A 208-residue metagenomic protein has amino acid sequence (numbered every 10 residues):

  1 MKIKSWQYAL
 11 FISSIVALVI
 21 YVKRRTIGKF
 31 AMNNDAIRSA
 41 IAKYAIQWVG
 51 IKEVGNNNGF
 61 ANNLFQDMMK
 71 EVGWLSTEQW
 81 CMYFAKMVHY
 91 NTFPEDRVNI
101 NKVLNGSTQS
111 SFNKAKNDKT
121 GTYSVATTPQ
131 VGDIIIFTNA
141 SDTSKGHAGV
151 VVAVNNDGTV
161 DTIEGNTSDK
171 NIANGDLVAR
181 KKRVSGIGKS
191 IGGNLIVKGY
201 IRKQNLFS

Functional and structural regions predicted by a protein language model:
K2-G28: Single-pass alpha-helical membrane anchors
I3-S5, G106, K182: N-terminal cationic leader/targeting segments used for protein routing and processing
Y21-T26, S141, K145-S208: Aromatic- and glycine-rich peptidoglycan recognition patches
K23-E95: N-terminal capping segments
A45, A61-M69, S111-A115, V178 (+1 more regions): Generic structural signal of hydrophobic/aromatic residues within well-ordered alpha-helices of folded domains
G59-N63, S107, V184: Helix N-terminus capping/helix-initiation residues
N63-Q66, K116-Y123, G186: Surface-exposed intrinsically disordered loops and tails
E95-A173: ...with weaker cross-activation on analogous glycine-rich loops/strands in unrelated enzymes
